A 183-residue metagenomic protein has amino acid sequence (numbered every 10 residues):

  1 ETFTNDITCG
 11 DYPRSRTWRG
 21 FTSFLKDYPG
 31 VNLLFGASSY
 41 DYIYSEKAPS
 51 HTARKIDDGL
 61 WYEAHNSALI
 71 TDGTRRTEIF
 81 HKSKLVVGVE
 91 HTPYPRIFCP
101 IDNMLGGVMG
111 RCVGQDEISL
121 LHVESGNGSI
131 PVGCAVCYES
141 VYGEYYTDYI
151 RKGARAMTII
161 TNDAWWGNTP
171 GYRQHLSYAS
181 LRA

Functional and structural regions predicted by a protein language model:
E1-A183: Solvent-exposed soluble domains appended to multi-pass membrane proteins
